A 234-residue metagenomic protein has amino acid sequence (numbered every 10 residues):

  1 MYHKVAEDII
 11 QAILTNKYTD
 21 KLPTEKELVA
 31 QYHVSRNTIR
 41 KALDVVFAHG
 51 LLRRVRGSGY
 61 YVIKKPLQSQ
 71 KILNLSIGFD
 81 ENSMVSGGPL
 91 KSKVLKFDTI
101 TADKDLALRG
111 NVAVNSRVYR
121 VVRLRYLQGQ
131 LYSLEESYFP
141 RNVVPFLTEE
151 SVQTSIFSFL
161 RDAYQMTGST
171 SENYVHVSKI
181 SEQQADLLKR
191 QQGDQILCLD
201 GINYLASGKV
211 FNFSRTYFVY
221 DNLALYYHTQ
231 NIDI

Functional and structural regions predicted by a protein language model:
M1-E7: Basic, helix-initiating cap at the start of DNA-binding domains
D8-V62: N-terminal helix-turn-helix
R56, P66, D98-T101: A generic structural motif
Q68-I72: Short, charged/polar, Gly/Pro-enriched secondary-structure boundary elements
G78-M84: Acidic/proline- and glycine-rich, intrinsically disordered low-complexity segments that serve as regulatory linkers
L90-I234: C-terminal all-alpha effector/ligand-binding and dimerization domain of prokaryotic HTH-type transcriptional repressors
